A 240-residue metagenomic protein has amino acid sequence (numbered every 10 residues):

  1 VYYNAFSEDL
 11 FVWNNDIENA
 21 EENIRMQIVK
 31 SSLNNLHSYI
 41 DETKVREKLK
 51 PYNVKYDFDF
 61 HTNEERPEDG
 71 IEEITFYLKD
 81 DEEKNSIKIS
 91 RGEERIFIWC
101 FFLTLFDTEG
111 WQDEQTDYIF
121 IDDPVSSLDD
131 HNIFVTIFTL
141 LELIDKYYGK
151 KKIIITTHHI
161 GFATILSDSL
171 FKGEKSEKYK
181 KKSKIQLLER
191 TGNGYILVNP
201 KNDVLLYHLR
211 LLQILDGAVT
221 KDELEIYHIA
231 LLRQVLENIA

Functional and structural regions predicted by a protein language model:
N4-E8: A short hydrophobic beta-strand->loop->alpha-helix junction that borders the nucleotide-binding pocket of P-loop NTPases
L10-W13: Short, solvent-exposed loop/turn elements at domain surfaces
N15-D16, A20-R91, T108-Y118: Extended helical coiled-coil dimerization/tether regions that scaffold and oligomerize large DNA-maintenance assemblies
K44-P51, T139, I165, I214: Amphipathic alpha-helical segments that form well-ordered structural scaffolds and often line/cohere around active
E72-K79, K184-E189, I214-A218: Short polybasic amphipathic segments
S86-I196: Switch/communication elements of ASCE P-loop NTPase nucleotide-binding domains
K172, L188-A240: Acidic, Mg2+-coordinating catalytic modules of nucleic-acid enzymes
